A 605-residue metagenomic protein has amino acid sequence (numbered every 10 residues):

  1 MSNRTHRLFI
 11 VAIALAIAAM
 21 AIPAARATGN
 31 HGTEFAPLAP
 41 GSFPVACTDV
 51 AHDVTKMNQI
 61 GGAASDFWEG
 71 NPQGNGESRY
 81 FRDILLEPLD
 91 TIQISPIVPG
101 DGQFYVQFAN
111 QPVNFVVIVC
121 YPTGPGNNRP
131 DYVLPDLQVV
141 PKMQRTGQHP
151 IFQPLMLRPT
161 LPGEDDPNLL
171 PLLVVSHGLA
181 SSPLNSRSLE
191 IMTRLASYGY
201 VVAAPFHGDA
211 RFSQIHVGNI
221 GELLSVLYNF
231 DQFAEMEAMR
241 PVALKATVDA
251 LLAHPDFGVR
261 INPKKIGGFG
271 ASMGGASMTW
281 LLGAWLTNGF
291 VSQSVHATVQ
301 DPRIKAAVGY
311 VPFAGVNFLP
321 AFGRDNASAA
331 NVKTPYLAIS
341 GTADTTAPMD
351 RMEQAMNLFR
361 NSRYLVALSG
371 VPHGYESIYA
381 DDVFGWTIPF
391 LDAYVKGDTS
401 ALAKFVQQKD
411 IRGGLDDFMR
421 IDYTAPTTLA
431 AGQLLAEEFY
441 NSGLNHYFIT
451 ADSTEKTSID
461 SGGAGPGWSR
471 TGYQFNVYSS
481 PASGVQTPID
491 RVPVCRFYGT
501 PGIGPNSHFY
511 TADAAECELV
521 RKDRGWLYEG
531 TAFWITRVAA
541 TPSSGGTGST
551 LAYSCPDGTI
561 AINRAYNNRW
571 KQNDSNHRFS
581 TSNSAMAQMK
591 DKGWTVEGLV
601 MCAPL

Functional and structural regions predicted by a protein language model:
T28-N168, V201: Short conserved active-site loop signatures built around small residues
N30, G370, S377-L429: Alpha/beta-hydrolase-fold serine-hydrolase catalytic core, especially in secreted/extracellular enzymes
N127-R129, L157-L170, V175-I215, N317 (+1 more regions): Short substrate-entry loop that stabilizes the transition state in hydrolases
D131-M143, P150, A180-E190, R194 (+1 more regions): Cap/lid segment of the alpha/beta-hydrolase catalytic domain
E164, Q293-L368: The feature captures the conserved acid-bearing segment of alpha/beta-hydrolase catalytic domains
E222-V259, P263, W280: Alpha/beta-hydrolase active-site loop
G270, G274, M278: Gly/Ala-rich beta-loop-alpha elbow adjacent to hydrolase catalytic centers
A430-L605: Extracellular glycan-binding segments that recognize GlcNAc-based cell-wall polysaccharides
